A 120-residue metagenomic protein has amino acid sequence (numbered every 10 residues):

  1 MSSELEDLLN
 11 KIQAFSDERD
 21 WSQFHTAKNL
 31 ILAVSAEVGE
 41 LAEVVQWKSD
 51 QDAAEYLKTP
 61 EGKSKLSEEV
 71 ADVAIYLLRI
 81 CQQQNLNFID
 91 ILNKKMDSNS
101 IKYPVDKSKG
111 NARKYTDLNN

Functional and structural regions predicted by a protein language model:
M1-V70, A74-N120: Flexible "arm" and connector segments at domain edges
